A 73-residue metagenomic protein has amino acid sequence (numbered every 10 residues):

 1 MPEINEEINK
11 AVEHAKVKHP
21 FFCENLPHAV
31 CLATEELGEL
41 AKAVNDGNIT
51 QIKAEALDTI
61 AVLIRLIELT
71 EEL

Functional and structural regions predicted by a protein language model:
M1-L73: Flexible "arm" and connector segments at domain edges
